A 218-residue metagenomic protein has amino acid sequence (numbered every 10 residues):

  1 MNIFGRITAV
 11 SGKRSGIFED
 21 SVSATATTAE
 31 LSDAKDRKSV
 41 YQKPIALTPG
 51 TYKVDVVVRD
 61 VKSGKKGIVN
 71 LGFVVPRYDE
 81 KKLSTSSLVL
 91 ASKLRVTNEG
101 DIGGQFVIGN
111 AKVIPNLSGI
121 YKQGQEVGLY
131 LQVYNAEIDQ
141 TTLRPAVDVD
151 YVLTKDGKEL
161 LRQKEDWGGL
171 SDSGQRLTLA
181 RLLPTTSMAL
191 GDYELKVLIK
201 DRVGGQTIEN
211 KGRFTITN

Functional and structural regions predicted by a protein language model:
M1-N218: Intrinsically disordered, low-complexity terminal regions enriched in Ser/Thr/Pro/Gly and charged residues
